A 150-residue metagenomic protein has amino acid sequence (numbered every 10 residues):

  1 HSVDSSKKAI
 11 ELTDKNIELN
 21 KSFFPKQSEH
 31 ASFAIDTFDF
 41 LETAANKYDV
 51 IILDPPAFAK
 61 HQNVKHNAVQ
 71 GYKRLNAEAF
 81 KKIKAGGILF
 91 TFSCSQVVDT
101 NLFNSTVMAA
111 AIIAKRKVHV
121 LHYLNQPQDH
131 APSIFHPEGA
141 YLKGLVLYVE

Functional and structural regions predicted by a protein language model:
H1-D4: Conserved SAM-binding motif I beta-strand of class I
S6, T37, A68, S95-Q96: Short beta->alpha junction loops/turns
S6-I52: S-adenosyl-L-methionine
K8-I10, D39-L41, A59-H61, V97-T100 (+1 more regions): Flexible loop/turn segments at secondary-structure boundaries
I10, D14, E18, F38-A45 (+3 more regions): Generic hydrophobic alpha-helical scaffold/packing signal
Y48-E78: Mobile active-site "lid"/loop adjacent to the S-adenosyl-L-methionine
I83-A85: Helix-to-beta-strand junctions that scaffold the AdoMet/dcAdoMet cofactor pocket in Class I SAM-dependent enzymes
I88-E150: C-terminal catalytic and target-recognition region of SAM-dependent MTase-like enzymes, primarily methyltransferases
